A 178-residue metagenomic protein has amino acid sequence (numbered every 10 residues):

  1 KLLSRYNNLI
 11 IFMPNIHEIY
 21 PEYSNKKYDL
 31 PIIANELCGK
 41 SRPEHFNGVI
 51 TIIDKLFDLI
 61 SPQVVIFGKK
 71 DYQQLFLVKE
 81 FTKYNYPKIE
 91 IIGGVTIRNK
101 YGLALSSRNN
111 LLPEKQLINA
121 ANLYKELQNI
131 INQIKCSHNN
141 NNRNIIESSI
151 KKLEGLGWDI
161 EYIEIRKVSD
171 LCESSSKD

Functional and structural regions predicted by a protein language model:
K1-W158, Y162-L171, S176: Nucleotidyltransferase catalytic core that binds NTPs
